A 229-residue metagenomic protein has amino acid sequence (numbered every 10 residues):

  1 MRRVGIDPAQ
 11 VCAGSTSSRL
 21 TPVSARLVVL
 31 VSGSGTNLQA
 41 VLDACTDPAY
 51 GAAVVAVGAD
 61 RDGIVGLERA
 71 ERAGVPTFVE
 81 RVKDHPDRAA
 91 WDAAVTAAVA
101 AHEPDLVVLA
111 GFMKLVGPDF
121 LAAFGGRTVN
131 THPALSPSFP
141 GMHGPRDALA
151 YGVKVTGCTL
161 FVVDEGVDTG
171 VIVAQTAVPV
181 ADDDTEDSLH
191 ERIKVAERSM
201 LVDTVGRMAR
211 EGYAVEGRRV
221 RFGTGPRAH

Functional and structural regions predicted by a protein language model:
R2-V65, R69: N-terminal Rossmann-like dinucleotide-binding module
A44, A110-G223: Donor/substrate-binding cores of folate-linked one-carbon enzymes
Y50-A94: Short, surface-exposed acidic-centric catalytic microdomains
V55, D105, G126: Conserved acidic residues
A59-D60, K83, R88, H102-P118: N-terminal glycine-rich "phosphate-gripper" loop used for MgATP/nucleotide binding and carboxylate activation
P76, D105, K154: Residue-level detector of anion-binding/catalytic polar loops
A93-H102: Short, well-structured alpha-helical segments in soluble
